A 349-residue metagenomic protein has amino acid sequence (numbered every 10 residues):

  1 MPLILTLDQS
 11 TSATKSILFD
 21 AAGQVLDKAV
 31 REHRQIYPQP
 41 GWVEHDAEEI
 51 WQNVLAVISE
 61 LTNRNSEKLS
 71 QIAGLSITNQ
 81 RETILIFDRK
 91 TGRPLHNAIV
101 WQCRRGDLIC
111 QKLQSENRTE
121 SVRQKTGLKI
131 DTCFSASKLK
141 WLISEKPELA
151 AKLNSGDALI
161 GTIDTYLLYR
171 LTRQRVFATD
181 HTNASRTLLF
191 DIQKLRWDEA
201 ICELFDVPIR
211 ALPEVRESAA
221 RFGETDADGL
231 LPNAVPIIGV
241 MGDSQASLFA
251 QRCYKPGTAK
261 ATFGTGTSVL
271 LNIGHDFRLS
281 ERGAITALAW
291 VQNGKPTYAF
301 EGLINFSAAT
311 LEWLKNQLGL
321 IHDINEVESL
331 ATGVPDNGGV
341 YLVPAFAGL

Functional and structural regions predicted by a protein language model:
M1-H96, K112, E120, Q124 (+2 more regions): N-terminal glycine/serine-rich phosphate-binding loop of ATP-dependent small-molecule kinases, especially carbohydrate
L5-L7, D107, Q114-F177, L188-E199 (+2 more regions): Active-site core segments that coordinate phosphate-bearing ligands/cofactors across diverse enzyme families
P38-W42, H96-I99, V291-F300: Short beta-alpha connecting loops at secondary-structure transitions that line or flank enzyme active sites
A47-I50, V54, G106, S135 (+2 more regions): Conserved donor sugar-nucleotide recognition element shared by glycan-biosynthetic enzymes
V54-A73, K146-L153, R170, E199-I209: Phosphate/pyrophosphate-binding loops at sites that engage ATP/ADP/AMP, CoA/4′-phosphopantetheine, polyphosphate
N65-V100, K129-S135, D164, L168-D191 (+2 more regions): Short beta-strand-loop/turn "lid" adjacent to the catalytic site in phosphate-handling enzymes
Q71, T132, R210-A211, I324: A generic structural-conservation signal
C103: Carbohydrate-associated surface elements
